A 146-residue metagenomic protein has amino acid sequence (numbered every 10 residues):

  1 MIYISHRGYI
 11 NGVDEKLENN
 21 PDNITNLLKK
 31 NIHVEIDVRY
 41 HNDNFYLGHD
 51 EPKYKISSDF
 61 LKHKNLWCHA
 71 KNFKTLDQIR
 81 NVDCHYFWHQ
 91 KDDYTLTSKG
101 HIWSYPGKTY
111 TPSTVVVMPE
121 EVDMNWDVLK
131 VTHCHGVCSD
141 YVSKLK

Functional and structural regions predicted by a protein language model:
M1-K146: Phosphate-group recognition and catalysis centered on beta-loop-alpha active-site segments
